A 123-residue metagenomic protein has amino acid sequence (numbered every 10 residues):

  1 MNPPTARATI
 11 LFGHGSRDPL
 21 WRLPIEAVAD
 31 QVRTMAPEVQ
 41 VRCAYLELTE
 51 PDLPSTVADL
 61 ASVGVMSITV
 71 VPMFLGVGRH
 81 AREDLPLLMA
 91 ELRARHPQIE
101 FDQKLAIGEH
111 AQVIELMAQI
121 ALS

Functional and structural regions predicted by a protein language model:
M1-S123: Active-site-proximal alpha-helix that buttresses catalytic centers in soluble enzyme cores
